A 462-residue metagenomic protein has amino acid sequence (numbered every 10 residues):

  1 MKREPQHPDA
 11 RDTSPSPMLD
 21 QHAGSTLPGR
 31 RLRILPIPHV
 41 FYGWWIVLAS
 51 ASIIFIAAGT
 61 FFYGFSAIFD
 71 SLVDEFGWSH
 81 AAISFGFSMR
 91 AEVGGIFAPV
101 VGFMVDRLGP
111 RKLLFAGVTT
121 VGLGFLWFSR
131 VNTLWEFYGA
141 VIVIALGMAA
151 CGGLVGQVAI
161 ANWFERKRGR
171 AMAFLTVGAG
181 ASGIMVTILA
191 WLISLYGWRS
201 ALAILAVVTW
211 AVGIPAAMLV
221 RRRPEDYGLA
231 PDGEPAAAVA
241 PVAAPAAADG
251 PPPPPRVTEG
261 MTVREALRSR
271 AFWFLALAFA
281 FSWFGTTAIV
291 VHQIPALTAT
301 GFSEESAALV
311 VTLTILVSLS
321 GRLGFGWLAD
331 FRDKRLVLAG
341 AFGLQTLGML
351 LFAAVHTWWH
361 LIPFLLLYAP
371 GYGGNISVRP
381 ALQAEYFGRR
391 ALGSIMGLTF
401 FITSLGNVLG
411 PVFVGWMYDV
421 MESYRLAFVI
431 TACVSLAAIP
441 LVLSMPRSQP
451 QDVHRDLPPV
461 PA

Functional and structural regions predicted by a protein language model:
F55, G124, E136-C151, A280 (+1 more regions): Hydrophobic core of transmembrane alpha-helices in multi-pass small-molecule transporters, especially MFS/SLC-type
F62-F69, R264-S320: Extracytoplasmic gate region of multi-pass secondary transporters
L72, A150-F164, G374-F387: Intracellular juxtamembrane helix-capping segments at the cytosolic ends of symmetry-related transmembrane helices
L72-V73, M104-V105, T187-Y196, L297-T298 (+2 more regions): Interfacial helix-cap and linker-helix signal at transmembrane-aqueous boundaries of multi-pass secondary transporters
S88-F103, T312-G324: Central cavity-lining transmembrane alpha-helices of secondary-active solute carriers, predominantly the Major
T119-N132, L344-H356: C-terminal ends and interior cores of transmembrane alpha-helices in multi-pass membrane transporters/permeases
G178-E225: Helix-loop-helix hairpin linking two adjacent transmembrane segments in secondary transporters
T286, S306, T312-G324, A329-L382: C-terminal transmembrane helical hairpin of 12-TM major facilitator-type secondary transporters
